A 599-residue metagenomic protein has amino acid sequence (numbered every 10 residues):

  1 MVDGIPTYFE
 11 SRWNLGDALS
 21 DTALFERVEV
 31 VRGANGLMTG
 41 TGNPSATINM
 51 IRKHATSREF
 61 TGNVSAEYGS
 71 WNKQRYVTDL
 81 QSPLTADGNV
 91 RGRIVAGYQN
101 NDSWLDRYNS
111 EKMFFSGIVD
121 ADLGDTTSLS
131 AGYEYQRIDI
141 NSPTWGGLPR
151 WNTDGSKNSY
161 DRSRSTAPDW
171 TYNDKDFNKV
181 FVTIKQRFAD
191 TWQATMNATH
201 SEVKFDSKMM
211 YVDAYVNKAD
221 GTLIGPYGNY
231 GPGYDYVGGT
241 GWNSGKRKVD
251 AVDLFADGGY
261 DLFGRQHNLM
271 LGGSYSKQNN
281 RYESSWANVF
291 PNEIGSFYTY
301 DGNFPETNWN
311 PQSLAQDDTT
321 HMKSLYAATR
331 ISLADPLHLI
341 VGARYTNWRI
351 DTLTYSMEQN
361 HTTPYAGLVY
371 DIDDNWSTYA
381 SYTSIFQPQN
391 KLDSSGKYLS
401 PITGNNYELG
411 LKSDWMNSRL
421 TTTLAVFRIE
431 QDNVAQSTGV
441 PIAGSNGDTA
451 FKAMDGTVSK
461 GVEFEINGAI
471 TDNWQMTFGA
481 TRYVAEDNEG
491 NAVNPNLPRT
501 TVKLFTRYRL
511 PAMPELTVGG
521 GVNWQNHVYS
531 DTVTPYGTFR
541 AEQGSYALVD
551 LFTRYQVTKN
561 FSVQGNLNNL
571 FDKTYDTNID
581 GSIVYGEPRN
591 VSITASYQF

Functional and structural regions predicted by a protein language model:
I5-R32, I51-R52: Short acidic/polar hinge/loop motifs at secondary-structure boundaries that mediate gating or recognition
F9, L24-E26, L37-G117, L123-T127 (+2 more regions): Outer-membrane beta-barrel translocator/receptor signature
Q99-S103, S116-R187, E202-R247, N292-D318 (+2 more regions): Acidic/polar loop-and-plug regions of large Gram-negative outer-membrane beta-barrel proteins
D120-D122, R247-V249, R265-Q278, L314-Q431 (+3 more regions): Structural signature of Gram-negative outer-membrane beta-barrels, strongest in the C-terminal barrel of TonB-dependent
V180-V203, Y236-Y355: Face-selective signature of the C-terminal outer-membrane beta-barrel domain
K185-R187, Q193-T199, V203-M209, D371 (+3 more regions): Membrane-embedded beta-barrel scaffold of Gram-negative outer-membrane proteins
A334-P336, K452-V533, F571-T574, T594-Q598: Gram-negative outer-membrane beta-barrel transporters
E430, W524-V533, L551-F599: C-terminal beta-signal and adjacent terminal beta-strands/loops of Gram-negative outer-membrane beta-barrel proteins
